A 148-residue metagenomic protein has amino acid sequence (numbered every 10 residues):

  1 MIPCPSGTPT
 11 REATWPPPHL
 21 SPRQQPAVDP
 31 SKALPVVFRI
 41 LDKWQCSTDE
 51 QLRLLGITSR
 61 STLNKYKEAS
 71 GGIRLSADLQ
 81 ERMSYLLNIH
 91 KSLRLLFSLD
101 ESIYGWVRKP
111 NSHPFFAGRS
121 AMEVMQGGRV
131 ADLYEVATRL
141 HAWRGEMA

Functional and structural regions predicted by a protein language model:
M1-A148: Non-transmembrane "mature" sequence context
